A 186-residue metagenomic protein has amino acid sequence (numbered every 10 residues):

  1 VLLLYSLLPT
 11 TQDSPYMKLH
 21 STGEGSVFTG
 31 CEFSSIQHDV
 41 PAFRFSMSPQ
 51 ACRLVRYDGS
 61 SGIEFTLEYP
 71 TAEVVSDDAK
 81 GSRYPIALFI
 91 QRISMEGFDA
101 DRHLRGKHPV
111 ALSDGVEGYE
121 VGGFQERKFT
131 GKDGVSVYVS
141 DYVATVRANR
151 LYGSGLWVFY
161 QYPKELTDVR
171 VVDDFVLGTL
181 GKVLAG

Functional and structural regions predicted by a protein language model:
L3-H108: Charge-rich, low-complexity N-terminal segments
L4, P15, E68, R83 (+4 more regions): Intrinsically disordered, low-complexity N-terminal regions enriched in serine/proline/glycine with scattered basic
L19-S21, T130, L151: Compositionally biased, low-complexity repeat tracts
E68-A72, S94, K132-D133, Y142-V143 (+1 more regions): Short, flexible beta-strand-to-coil junctions
H108-A144: Signature of long, low-cysteine stretches enriched in small and polar/charged residues
T145-G153: Short glycine/proline-enriched loop/turn "hinge" motifs that connect secondary-structure elements and lie
S154-G186: Surface-exposed amphipathic alpha-helical segments
